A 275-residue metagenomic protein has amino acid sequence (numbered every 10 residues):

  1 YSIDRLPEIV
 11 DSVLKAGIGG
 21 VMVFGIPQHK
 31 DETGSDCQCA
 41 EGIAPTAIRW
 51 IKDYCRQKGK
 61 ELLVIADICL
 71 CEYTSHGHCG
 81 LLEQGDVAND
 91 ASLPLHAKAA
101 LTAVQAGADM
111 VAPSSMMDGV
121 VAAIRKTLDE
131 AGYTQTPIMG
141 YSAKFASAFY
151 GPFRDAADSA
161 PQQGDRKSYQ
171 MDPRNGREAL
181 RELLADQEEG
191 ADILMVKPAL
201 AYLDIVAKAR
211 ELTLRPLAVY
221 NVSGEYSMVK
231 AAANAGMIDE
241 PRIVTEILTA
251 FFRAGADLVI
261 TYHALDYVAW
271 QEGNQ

Functional and structural regions predicted by a protein language model:
Y1-Q275: Alpha/beta enzyme core
